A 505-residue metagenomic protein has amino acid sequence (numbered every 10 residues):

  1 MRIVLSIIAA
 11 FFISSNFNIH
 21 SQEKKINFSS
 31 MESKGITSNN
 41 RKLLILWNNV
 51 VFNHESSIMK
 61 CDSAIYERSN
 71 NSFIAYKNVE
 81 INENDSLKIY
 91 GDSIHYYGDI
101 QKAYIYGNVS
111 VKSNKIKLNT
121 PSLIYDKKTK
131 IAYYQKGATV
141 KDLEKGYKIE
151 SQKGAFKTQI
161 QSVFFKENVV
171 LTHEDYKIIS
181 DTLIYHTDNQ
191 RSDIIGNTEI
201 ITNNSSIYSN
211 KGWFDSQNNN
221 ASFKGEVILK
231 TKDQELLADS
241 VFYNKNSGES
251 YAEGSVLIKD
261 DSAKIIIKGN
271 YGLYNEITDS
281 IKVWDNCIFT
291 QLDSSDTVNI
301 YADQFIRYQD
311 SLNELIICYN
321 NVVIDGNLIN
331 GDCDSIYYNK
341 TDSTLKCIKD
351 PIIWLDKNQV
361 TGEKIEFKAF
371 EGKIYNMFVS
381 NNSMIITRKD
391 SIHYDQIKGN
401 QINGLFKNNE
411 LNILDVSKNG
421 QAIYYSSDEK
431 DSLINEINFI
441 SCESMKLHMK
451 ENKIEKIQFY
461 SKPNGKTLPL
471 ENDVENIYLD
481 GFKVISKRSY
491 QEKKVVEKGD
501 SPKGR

Functional and structural regions predicted by a protein language model:
I3-S15: Sec-dependent N-terminal signal peptides
F17-R505: N-terminal amphipathic/hydrophobic interface segments
